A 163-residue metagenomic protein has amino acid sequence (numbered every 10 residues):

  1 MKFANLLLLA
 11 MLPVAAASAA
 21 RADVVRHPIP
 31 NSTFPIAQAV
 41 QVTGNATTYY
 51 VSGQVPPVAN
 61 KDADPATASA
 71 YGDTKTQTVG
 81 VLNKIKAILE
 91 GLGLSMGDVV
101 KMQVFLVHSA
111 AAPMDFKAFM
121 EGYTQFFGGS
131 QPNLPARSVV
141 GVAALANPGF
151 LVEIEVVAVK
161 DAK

Functional and structural regions predicted by a protein language model:
F3-N83, A87-V100, V107-K163: N-terminal presequence-like segments and the immediate start of the first folded domain
